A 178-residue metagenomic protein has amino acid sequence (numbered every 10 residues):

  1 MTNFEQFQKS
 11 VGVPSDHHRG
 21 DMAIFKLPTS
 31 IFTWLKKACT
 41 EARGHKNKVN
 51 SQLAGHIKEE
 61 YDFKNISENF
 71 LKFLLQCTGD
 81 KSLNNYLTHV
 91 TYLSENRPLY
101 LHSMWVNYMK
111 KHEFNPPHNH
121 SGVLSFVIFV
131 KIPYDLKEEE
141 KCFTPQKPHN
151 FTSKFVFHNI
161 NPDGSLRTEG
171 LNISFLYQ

Functional and structural regions predicted by a protein language model:
M1-P98, S103-N115, F151: Non-heme Fe(II)/2-oxoglutarate
H102-Q178: Catalytic core of non-heme Fe(II) oxygenases with the double-stranded beta-helix
